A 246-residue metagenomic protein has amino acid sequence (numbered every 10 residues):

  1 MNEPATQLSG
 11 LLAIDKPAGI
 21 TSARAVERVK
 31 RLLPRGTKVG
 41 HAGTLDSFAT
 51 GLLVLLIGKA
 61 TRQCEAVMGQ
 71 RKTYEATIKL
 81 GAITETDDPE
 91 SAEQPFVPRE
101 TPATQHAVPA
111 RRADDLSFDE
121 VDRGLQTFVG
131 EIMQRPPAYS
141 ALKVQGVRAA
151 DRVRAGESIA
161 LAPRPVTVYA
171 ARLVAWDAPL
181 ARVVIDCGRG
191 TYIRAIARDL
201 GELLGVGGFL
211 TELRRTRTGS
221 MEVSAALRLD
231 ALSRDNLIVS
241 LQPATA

Functional and structural regions predicted by a protein language model:
M1-A246: Catalytic/RNA-binding core of pseudouridine synthases
